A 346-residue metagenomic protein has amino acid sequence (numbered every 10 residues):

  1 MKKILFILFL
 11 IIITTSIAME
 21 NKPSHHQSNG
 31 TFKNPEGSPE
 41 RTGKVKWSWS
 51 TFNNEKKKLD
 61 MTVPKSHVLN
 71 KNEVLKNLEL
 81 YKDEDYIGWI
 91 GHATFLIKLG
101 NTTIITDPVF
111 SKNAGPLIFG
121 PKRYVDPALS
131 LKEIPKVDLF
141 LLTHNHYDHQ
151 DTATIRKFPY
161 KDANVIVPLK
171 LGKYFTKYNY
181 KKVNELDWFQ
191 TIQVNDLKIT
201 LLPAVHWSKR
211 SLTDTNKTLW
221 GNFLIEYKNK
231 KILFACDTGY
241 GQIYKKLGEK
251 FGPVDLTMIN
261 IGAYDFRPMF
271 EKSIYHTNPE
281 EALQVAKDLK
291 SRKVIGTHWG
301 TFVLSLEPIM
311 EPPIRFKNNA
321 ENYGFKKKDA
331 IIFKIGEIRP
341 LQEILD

Functional and structural regions predicted by a protein language model:
L5-F6, T14-E133, E226-F234, D255-G262 (+1 more regions): Metallo-beta-lactamase
K22-S38, L139, N164-I166, K170-K173 (+2 more regions): Cap/insert and terminal regions of metallo-dependent hydrolase folds
D60-E84, V167-K230, R315-E337, L341-L345: Metallo-beta-lactamase
L96-K98, Q193-D255, S273, T277-E281: Catalytic core of the metallo-beta-lactamase
I97, D107, H144, D151 (+6 more regions): Divalent metal-coordination and catalytic microenvironments
P108-F110, N145, A204-V205, C236-T238 (+2 more regions): Active-site metal-binding loops of divalent metal-dependent hydrolases
F110-P127, W207-T215, D265-H276: Acidic/histidine-rich helix-loop elements that form or flank divalent-metal/phosphate-binding sites at the catalytic
F119-I166, G252-M258: Active-site metal-binding motif and surrounding structural segment of the metallo-beta-lactamase
